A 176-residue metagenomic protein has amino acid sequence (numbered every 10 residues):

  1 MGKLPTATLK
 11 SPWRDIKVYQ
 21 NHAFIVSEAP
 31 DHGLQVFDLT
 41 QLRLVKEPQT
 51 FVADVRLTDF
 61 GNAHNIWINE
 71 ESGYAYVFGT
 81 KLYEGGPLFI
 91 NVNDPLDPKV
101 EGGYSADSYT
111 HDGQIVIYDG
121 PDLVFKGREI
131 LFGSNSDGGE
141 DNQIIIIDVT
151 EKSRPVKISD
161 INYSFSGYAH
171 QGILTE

Functional and structural regions predicted by a protein language model:
M1-E176: Feature marking well-ordered beta-strand scaffolds used for ligand recognition
